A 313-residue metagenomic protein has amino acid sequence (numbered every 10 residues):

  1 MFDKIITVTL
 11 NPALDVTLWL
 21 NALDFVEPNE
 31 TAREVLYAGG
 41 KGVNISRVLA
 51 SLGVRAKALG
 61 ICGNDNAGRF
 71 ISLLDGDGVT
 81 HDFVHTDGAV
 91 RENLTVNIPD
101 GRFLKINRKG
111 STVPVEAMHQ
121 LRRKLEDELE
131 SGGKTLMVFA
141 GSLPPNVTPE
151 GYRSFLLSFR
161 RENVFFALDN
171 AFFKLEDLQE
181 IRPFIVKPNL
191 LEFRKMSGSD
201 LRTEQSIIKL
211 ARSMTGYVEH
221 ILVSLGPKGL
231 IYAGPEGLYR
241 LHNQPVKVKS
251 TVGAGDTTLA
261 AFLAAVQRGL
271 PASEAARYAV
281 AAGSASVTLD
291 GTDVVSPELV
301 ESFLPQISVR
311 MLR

Functional and structural regions predicted by a protein language model:
M1-L59, A67-R69, R313: Glycine-rich phosphate/adenosyl-contacting loop at the front of the ribokinase-like
I5, R55-K57, H81, F166 (+2 more regions): Hydrophobic anchor at the start of a short beta-strand that flanks the dinucleotide cofactor-binding loop
E27, S51-T135, E301-R313: Conserved N-terminal subdomain of the carbohydrate kinase-like
R47, E92-V96, G229-A233: Short beta-strand scaffold segments in enzyme catalytic cores
K105-N107, K134-G141, D169, K187-L190: Short beta-strands and strand-loop turn motifs
S111-P114, L143-V147, K174-E176, K195 (+2 more regions): Short, small-residue-enriched loops and turns at beta-alpha junctions that line or gate enzyme active sites
E150-L238: Conserved phosphate/ATP/ADP-binding segment of small-molecule kinases
E176, E204-R313: Conserved phosphate-binding/catalytic region of the ribokinase-like
